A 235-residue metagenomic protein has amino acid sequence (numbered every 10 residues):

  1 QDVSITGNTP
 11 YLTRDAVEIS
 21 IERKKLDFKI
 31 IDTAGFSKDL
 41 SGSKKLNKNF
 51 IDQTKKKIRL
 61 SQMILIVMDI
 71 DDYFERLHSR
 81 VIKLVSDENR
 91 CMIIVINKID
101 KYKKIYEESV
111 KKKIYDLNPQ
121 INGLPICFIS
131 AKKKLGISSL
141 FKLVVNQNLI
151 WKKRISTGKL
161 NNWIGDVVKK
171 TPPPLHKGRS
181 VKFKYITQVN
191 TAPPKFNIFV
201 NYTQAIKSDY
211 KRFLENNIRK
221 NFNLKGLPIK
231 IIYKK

Functional and structural regions predicted by a protein language model:
Q1-I31, D39-D52, R59-I66, Y73-K235: C-terminal-of-GTPase-core extension/linker across diverse P-loop GTPases
